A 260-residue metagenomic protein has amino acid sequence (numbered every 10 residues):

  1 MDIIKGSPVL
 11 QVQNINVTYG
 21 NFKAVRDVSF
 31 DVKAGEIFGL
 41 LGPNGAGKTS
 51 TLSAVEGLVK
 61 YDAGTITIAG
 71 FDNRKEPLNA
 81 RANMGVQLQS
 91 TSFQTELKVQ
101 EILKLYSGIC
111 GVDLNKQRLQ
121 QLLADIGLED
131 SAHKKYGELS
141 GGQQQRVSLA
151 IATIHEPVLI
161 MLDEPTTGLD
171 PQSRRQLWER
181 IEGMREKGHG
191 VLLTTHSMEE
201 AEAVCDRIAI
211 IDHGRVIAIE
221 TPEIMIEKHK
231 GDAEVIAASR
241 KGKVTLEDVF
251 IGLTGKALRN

Functional and structural regions predicted by a protein language model:
G64-D72, N79-A80: Conserved ABC transporter NBD signature motif
K104, G108-S131: Conserved ABC ATPase "signature" region
K135-L139: Conserved ABC ATPase signature
E156: Conserved catalytic motifs of ABC-family nucleotide-binding domains
I160-D163: Catalytic Walker B motif of ABC-type/P-loop ATPase nucleotide-binding domains
I219-E220: ABC ATPase "signature
